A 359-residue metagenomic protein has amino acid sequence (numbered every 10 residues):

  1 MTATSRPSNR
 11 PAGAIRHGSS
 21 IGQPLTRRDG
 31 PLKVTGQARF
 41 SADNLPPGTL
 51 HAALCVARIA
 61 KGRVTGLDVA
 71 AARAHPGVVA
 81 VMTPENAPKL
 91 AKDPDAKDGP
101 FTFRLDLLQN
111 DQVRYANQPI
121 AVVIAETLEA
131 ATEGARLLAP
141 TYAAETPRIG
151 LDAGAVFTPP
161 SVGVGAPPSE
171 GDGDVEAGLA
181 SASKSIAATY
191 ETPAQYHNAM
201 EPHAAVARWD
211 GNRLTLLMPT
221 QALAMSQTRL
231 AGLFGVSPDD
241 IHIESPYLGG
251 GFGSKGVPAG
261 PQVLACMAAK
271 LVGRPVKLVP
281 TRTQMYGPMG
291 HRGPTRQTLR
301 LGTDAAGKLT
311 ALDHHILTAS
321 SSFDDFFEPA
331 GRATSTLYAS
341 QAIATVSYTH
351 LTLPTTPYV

Functional and structural regions predicted by a protein language model:
M1-G165, S185-A188: Flexible, low-hydrophobicity surface segments
T2-T4, P84-L90, L233-H242, K270-V276 (+2 more regions): C-terminal catalytic domains of large/alpha subunits in multi-subunit enzymes
Q23, D29-L32, A96-D98, P167-A205 (+2 more regions): Glycine-rich loop/linker segments at domain edges
L54-M82, V122-T141, A205-V272, A330-R332: Alpha-helical support elements that line or immediately flank enzyme active sites and cofactor-binding pockets
P84, D240-P246, G273-T283, T310-H315: Beta-strand segments within the central parallel beta-sheet cores of soluble alpha/beta enzyme folds
A87, T220-L223, Y247-G251, P280-G290 (+1 more regions): Acidic, glycine-rich active-site loops and adjacent beta-strand->loop/helix elements that engage anionic groups
A91-A96, G134-L137, Q227-R229, F252-P258 (+3 more regions): Short acidic, glycine/serine/threonine-rich loops at helix termini
P100-A130, S254-A305: Glycine-rich and small/hydrophobic secondary-structure elements
